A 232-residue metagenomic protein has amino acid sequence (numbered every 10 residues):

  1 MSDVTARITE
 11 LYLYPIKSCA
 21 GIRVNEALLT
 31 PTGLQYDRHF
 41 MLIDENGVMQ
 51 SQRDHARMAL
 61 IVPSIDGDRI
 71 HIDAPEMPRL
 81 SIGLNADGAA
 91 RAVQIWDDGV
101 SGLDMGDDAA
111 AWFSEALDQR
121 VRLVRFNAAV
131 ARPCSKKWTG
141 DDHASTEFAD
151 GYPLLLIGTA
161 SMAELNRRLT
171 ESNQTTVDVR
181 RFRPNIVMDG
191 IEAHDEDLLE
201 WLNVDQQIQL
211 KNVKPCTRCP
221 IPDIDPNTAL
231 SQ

Functional and structural regions predicted by a protein language model:
M1-Q232: Metal-cofactor-dependent catalytic cores
